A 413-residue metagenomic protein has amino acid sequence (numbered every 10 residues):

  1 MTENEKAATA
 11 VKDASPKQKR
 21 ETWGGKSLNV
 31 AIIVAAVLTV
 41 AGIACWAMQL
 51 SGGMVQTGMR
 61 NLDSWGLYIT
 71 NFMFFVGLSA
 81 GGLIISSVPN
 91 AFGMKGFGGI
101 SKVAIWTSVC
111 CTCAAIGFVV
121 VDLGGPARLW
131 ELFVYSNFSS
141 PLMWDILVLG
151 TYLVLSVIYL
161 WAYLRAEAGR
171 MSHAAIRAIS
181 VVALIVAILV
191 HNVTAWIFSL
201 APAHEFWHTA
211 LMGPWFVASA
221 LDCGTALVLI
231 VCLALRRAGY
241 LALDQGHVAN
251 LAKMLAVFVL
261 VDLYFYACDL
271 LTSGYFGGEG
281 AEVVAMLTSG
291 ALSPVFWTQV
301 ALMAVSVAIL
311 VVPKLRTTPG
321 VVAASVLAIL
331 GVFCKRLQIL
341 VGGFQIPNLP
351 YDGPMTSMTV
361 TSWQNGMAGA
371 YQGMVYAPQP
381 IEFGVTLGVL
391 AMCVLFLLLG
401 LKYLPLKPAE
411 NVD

Functional and structural regions predicted by a protein language model:
T2-G81, I85, V394-G400, N411: N-terminal signal-anchor module of multipass membrane proteins
E3-A8, P319-D413: TerminUS-proximal long segments
Q18-C45, M94-G96, V134, F138 (+5 more regions): Long, contiguous internal "core" modules enriched in hydrophobic/ aromatic residues
C45-T70, V121-M143, G169-M171, A195-F216 (+3 more regions): Membrane-interface interhelical loops and short amphipathic "cap" helices that link adjacent transmembrane segments
A47-T57, P89-S101, L123-A127, L337-Q345 (+1 more regions): Juxtamembrane/interface segments at transmembrane-helix termini
D63-A127, W144, V148: Membrane helical hairpin/interfacial module
M73-G77, W144-V157, A220-C223, S293-A304 (+1 more regions): Hydrophobic alpha-helical transmembrane segments
C113-A115, P141-D145, F333-G342: Juxtamembrane membrane-interface segments at transmembrane alpha-helix termini
